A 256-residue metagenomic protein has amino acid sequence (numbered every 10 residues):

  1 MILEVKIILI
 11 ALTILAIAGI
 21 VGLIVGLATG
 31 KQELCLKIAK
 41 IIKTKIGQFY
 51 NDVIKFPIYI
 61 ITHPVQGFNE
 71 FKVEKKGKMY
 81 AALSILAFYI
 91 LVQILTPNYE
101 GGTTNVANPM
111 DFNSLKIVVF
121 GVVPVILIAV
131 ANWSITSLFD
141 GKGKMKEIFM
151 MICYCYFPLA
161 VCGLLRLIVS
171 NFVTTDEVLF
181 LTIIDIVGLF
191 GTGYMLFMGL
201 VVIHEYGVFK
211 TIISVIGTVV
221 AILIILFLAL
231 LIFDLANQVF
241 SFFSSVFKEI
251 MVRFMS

Functional and structural regions predicted by a protein language model:
M1-T13, I94-F120, R166-L189, L226-S256: Membrane-helix interface segments in multi-pass membrane proteins
I2-I38, F240-F243: Transmembrane alpha-helices
L15-G19, A82, L86-I90, I94 (+4 more regions): Alpha-helical transmembrane spans of integral membrane proteins, capturing the lipid-embedded, hydrophobic core of TM
G26-K37, E70-E74, E100, T104 (+4 more regions): Perimembrane helix-loop junctions in membrane proteins
L34-C35, E74-I85, V208-V220: Alpha-helical transmembrane segments and their helix-start/interface "positive-inside/aromatic belt" motifs in integral
C35-Q48, S241-M251: Short, highly charged, low-complexity non-transmembrane loops/tails of multi-pass membrane proteins
A39-K146: Selected alpha-helical membrane-embedding segments in polytopic membrane proteins
A129-L235: Hydrophobic alpha-helical transmembrane segments and adjacent short intramembrane/lumenal linkers of inner/organellar
